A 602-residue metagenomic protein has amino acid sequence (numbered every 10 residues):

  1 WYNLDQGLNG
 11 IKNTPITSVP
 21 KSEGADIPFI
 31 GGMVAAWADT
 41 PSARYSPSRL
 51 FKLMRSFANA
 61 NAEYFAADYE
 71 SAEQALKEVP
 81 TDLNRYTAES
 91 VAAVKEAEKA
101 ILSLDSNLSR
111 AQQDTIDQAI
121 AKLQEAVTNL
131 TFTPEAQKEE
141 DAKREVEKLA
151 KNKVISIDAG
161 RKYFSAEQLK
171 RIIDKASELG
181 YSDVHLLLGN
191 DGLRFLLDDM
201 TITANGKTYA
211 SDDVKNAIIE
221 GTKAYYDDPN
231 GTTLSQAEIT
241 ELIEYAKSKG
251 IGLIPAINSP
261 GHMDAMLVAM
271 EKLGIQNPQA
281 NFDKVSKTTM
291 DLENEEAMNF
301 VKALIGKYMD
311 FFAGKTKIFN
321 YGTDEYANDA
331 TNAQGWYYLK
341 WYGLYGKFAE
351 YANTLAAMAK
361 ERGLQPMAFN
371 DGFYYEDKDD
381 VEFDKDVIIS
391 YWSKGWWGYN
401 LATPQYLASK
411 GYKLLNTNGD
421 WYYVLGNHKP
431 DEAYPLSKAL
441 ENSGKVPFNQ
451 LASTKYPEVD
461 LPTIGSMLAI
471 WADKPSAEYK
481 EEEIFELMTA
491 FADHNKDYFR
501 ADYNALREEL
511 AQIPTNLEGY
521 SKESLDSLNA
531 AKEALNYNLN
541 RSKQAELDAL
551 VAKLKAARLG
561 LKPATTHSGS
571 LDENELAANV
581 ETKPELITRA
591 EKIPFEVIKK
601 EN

Functional and structural regions predicted by a protein language model:
W1-A66, D371, D379-V387, Y391-R500: Flexible, acidic glycine-rich loops studded with aromatic residues
F29-M33, N152-S156, D183-H185, G250-I254 (+5 more regions): Structural preference for beta-strand elements that scaffold enzyme active sites
A66-E140, R500-N602: Beta-rich interaction/scaffold domains
V146-K151, D191-K247, M263-E296, A327-Y342: Aromatic- and acidic-residue-enriched carbohydrate-binding clefts of CAZyme catalytic domains
V154-Q168, K287-E296: Active-site mouth loops of central-metabolism enzymes
Q168-D191: Catalytic domains of carbohydrate-active enzymes, especially glycoside hydrolases
L179-Y181, E238-P260, S286-N320: An active-site-proximal structural segment forming one wall of the substrate-binding cleft that immediately precedes
L292-V387, K394-P404: Active-site neighborhood of glycoside hydrolase catalytic domains
